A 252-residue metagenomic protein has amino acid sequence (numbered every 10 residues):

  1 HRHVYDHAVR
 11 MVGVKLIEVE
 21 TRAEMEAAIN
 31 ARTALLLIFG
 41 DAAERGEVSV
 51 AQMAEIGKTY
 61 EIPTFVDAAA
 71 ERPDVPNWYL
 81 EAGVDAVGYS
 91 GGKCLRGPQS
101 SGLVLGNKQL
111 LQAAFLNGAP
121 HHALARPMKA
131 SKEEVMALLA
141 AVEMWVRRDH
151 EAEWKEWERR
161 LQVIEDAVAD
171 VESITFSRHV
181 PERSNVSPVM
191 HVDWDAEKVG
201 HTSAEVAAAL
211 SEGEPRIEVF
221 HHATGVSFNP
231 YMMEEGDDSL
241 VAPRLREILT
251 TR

Functional and structural regions predicted by a protein language model:
H1-R147, E165-A169, P230, R244-E247: Conserved PLP-enzyme active-site core in the AAT-like
V146-V180: Conserved PLP-dependent catalytic core of the aminotransferase class-I/II
A167-E247: Conserved C-terminal alpha-helix-loop-beta "cap" of PLP-dependent enzymes that closes/shapes the active-site mouth
